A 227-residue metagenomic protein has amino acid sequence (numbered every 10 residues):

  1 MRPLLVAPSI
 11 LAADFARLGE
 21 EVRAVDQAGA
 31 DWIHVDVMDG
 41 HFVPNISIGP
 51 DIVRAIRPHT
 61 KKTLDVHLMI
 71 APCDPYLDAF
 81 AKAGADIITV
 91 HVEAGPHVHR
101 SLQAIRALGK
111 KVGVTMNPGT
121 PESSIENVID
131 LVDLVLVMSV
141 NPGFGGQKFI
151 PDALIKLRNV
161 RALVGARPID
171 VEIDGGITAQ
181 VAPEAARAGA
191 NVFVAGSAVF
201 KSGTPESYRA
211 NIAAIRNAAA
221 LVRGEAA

Functional and structural regions predicted by a protein language model:
L4-S9, I33-V35, I56, L64-L68 (+5 more regions): Hydrophobic faces of well-ordered beta-strands that scaffold small-molecule active sites in alpha/beta enzyme cores
L18, V25, D36, F80 (+6 more regions): Conserved, mostly hydrophobic/aromatic
V22, D74-K82, T120-V132, I173-F193: Catalytic cores of alpha/beta
A28, H59, A83, L108 (+2 more regions): Structural motif
D39-A104: N-terminal active-site wall of soluble small-molecule enzyme domains
D39-S47, D51, P118, E126-R158 (+5 more regions): Glycine/Thr-rich beta-alpha phosphate-binding loop at enzyme active sites
I88-H97, L136-Q147, A188-N211: Glycine-rich phosphate-binding active-site loops on the catalytic face of alpha/beta enzymes
I105, A186, K201-A227: C-terminal helical cap(s) of enzyme catalytic domains, especially alpha/beta-barrels
